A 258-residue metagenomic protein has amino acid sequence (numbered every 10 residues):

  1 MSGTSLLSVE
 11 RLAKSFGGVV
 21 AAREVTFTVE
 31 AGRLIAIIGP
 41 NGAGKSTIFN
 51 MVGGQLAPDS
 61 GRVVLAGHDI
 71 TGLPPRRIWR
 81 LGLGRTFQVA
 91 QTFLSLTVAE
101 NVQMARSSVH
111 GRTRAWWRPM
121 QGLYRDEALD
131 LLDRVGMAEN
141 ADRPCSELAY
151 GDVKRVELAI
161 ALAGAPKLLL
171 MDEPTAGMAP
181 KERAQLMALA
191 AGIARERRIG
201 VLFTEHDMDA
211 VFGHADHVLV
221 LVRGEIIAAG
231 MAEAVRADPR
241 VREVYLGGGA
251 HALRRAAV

Functional and structural regions predicted by a protein language model:
S2-V258: Glycine-rich phosphate-binding loops of nucleotide-dependent enzymes
